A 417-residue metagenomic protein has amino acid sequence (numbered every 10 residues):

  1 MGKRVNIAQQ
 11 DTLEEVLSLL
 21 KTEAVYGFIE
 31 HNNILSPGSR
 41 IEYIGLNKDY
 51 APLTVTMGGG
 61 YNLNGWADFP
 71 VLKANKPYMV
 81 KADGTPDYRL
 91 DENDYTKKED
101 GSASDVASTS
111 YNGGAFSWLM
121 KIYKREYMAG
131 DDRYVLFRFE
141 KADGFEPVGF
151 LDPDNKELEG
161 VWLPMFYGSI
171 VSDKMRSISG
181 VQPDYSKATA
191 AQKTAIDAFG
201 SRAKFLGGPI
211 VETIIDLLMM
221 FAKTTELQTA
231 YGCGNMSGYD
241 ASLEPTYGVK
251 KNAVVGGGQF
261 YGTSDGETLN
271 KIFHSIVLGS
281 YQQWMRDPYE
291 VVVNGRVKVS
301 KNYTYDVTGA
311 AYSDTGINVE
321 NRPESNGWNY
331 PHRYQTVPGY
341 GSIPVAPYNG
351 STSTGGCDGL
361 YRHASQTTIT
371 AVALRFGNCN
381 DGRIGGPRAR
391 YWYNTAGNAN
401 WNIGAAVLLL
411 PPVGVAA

Functional and structural regions predicted by a protein language model:
M1-L19: Short, low-complexity N-terminal tether/leader segments at secretion or assembly junctions of large, surface-exposed
I7, D11, K121-K124, M165 (+3 more regions): Hydrophobic side chains in beta-strands
V16-S172, F199-P209, T213: Extended N-terminal export/anchoring regions of large proteins
Y26-H31, K48, E212, C233-V249 (+3 more regions): C-terminal, surface-exposed recognition/capping segments
S104, G114-S117, I122, E159-V161 (+6 more regions): Residue-level detector of short, conserved catalytic/binding motifs and their immediate flanks
V106-G113, E140-G279: Short aromatic-cysteine micro-motif
Y123-Y127, I170, I196, G200-A203 (+5 more regions): A generic secondary-structure signal for well-formed alpha-helical elements
V293-T304: A short, polar/charged loop-to-alpha-helix boundary motif
